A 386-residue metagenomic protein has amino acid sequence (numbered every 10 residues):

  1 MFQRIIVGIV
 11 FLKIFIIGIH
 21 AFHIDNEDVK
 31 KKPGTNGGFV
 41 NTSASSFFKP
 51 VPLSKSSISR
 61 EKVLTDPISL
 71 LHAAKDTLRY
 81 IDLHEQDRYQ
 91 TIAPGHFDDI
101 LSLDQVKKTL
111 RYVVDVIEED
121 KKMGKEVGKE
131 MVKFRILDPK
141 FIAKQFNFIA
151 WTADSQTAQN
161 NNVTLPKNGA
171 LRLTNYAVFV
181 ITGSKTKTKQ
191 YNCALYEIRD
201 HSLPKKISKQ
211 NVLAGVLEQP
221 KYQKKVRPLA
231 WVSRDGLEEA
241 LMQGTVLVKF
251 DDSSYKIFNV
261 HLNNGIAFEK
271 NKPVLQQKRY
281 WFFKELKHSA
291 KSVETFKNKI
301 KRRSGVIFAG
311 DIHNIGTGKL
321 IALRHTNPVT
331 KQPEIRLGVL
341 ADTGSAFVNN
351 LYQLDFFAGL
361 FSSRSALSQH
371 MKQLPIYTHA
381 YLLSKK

Functional and structural regions predicted by a protein language model:
M1-I6: Bacterial N-terminal signal peptides that target proteins for export
G8-F15: Bacterial N-terminal signal peptides
I17-A21: Sec/Tat signal peptide C-region and signal peptidase I cleavage site
F22-K386: Solvent-exposed, well-ordered loop and adjacent helix/strand elements within mature globular domains that form
